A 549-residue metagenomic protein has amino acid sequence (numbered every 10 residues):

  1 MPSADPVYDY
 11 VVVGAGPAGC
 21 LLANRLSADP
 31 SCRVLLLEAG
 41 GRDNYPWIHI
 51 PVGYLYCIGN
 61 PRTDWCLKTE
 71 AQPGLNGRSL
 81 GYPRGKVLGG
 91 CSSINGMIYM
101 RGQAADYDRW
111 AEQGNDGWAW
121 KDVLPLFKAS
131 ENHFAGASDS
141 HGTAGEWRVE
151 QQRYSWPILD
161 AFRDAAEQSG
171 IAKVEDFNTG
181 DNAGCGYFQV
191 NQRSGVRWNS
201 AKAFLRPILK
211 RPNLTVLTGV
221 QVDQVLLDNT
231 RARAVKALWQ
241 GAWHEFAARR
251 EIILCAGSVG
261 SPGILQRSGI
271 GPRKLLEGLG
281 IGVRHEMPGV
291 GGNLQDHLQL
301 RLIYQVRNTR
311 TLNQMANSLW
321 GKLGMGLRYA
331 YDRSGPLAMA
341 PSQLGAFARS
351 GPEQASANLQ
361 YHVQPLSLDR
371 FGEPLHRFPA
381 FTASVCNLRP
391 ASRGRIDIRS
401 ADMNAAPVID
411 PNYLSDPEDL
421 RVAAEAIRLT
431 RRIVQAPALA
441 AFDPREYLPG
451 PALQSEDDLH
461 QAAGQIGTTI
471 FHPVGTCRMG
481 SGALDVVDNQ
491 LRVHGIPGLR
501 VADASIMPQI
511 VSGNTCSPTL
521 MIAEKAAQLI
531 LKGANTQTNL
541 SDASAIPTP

Functional and structural regions predicted by a protein language model:
P2-K128, M287, H297-V306: N-terminal glycine-rich phosphate/pyrophosphate-binding loop and immediately adjacent elements
P2-Y8, L124, S130-T179, G186-F188 (+3 more regions): FAD-dependent oxidoreductase catalytic-site/capping-region signature
V12, G16-L21, R153, S258-V259 (+2 more regions): Residue-level detector of alpha-helix initiation sites
S31-R33, G41-D43, V225, A234-G324 (+1 more regions): Glycine-rich loop(s) and the adjacent beta-strand/alpha-helix scaffold that form part
A111-A232, L238-Q240, R301-L323: Conserved redox-cofactor binding core of oxidoreductases
T218-V220, H285-M287, S481: Short loop/edge segments at beta-strand edges and connector loops that shape dinucleotide/nucleotide cofactor-binding
